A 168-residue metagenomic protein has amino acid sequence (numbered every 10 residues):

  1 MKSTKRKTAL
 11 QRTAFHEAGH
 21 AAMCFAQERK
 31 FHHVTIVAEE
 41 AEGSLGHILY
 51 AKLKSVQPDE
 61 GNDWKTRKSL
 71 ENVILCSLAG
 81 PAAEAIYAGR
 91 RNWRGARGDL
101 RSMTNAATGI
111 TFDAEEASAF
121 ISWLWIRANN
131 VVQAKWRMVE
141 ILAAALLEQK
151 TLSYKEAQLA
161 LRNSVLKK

Functional and structural regions predicted by a protein language model:
K2-K168: Soluble catalytic regions of large protease machineries
